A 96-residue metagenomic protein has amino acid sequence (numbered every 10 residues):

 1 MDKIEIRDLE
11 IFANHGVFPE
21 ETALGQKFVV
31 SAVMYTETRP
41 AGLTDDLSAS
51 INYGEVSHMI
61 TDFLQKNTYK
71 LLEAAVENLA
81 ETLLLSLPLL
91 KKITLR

Functional and structural regions predicted by a protein language model:
M1-R96: N-terminal, polar/charged subdomain of small-to-medium soluble alpha/beta proteins
